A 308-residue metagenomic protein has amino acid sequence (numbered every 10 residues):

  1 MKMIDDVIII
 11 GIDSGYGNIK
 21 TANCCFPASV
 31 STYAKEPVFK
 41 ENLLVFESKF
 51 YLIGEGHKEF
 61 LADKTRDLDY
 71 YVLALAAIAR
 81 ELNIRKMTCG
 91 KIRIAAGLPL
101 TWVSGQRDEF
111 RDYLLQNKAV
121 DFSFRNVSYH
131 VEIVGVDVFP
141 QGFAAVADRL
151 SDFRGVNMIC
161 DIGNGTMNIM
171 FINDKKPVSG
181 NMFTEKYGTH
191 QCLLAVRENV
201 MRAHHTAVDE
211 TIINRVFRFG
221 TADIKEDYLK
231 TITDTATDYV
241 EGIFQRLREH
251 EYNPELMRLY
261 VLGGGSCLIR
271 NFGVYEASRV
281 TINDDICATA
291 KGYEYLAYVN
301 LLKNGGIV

Functional and structural regions predicted by a protein language model:
M1-I159, K176-Q191, A203, T211-V308: Nucleotide/phosphate-binding catalytic cleft detector across ATP-hydrolyzing and phosphate-transferring enzymes
I162-N168: Ser/Thr-glycine-rich phosphate-binding loops at phosphate-binding pockets of nucleotides, nucleotide cofactors
I169-D174: PRPP/pyrophosphate-binding module of the type I phosphoribosyltransferase fold
R197-A203: Acidic, metal/cofactor-coordinating or nucleic-acid-engaging core segments within structured domains
